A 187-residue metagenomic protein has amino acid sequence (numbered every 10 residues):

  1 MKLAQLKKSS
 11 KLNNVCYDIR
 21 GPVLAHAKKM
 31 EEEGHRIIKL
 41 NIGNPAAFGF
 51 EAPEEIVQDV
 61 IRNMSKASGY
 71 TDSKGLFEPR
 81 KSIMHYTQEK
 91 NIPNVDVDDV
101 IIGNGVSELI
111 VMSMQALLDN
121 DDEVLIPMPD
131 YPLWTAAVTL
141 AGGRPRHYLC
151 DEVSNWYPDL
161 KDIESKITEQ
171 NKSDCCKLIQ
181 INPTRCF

Functional and structural regions predicted by a protein language model:
K2-L3, N13-G105, M112: N-terminal small-domain helix-loop-helix segment of the aminotransferase-like
H26, S113, D162-K166: CheY-like receiver
G43-P45, S107, Y131, L178-I181: Short glycine-rich anion-binding loops that position phosphate/pyrophosphate groups of nucleotides and phosphorylated
N94-V100, N120-E123, Q170: Short acidic capping loops at alpha-helix termini that bridge into adjacent secondary structure
A116-V138: Conserved PLP-anchoring active-site segment centered on the Schiff-base-forming lysine
L140-R146: A short helix-loop-beta submotif of the ANL/AMP-binding
R146, D151-F187: Active-site phosphate-binding strand-loop segment of PLP-dependent enzymes
